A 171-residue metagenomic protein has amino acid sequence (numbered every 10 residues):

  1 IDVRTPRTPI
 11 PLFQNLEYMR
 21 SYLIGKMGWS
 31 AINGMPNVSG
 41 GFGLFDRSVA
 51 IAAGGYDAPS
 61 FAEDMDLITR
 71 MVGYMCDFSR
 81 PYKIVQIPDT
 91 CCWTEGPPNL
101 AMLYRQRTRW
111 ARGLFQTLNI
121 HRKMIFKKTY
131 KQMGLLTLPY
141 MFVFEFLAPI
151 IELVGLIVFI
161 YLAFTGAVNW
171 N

Functional and structural regions predicted by a protein language model:
I1-S60, G73-M75, T108-F115, N119: Long helical/loop segments within the catalytic core of UDP-sugar-dependent glycosyltransferases, especially the large
V3, Y82-M102: Active-site donor/metal-binding and catalytic loop motifs of nucleotide-sugar-dependent glycosylation enzymes
I32-N33, P98-N171: Basic/Trp-rich segment in TM-proximal cytosolic loops or flexible interdomain/linker regions
G43, M65, V85: Residues that recognize and position ribonucleotide moieties
R47-S48, M65, T90: Structural detector for helix-capping/boundary residues
E63, L67-R70: Short active-site alpha-helical segment characteristic of glycosyltransferases and processive polysaccharide synthases
V72-Y82: Alpha-helix termini
